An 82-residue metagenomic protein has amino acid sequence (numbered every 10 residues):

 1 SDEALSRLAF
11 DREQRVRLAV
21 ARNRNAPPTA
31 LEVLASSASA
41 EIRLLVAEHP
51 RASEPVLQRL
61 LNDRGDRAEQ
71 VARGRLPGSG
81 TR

Functional and structural regions predicted by a protein language model:
S1-R82: Alpha-helical scaffold segments
